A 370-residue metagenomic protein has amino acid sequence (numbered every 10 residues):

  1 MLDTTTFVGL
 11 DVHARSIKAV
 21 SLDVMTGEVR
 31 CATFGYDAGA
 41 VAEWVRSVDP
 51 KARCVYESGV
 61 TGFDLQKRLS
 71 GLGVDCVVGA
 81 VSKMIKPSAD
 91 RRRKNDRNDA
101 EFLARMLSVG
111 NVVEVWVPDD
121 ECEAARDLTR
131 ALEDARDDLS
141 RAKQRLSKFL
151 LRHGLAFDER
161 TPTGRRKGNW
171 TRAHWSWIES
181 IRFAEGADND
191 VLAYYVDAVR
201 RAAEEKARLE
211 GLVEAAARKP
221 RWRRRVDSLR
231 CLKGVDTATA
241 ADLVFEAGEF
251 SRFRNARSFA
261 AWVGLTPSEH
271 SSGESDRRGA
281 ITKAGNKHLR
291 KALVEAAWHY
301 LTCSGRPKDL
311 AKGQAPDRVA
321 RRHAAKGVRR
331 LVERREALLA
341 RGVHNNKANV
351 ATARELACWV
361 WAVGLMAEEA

Functional and structural regions predicted by a protein language model:
L2-D23, L103: Gly/Thr-rich phosphate-binding beta-strand-loop-beta motif of the actin/hexokinase/Hsp70
S16-G39: Short glycine-rich, Thr/Ser-proximal phosphate-binding strand/loop in the N-terminal lobe of ATP-dependent enzymes
Y36-R53: Short, basic/hydrophobic alpha-helical segments
K51-G59, L103: Acidic beta-strand-to-loop metal/phosphate-binding motif
V77-R130, G164-W170, H174, S275-G285 (+1 more regions): Short alpha-helix plus adjacent loop in nuclease-associated cores
R91, C231, T237-A238, D242-R341: Phosphate-backbone recognition surface of nucleic-acid-processing proteins
E133-S228, D317: Glycine-rich, often acidic, oxyanion-interacting loops/wings at catalytic, nucleic-acid, or phospho-protein interfaces
R329, E333-A370: Basic, amphipathic alpha-helical segments enriched in Lys/Arg and hydrophobic/aromatic residues
